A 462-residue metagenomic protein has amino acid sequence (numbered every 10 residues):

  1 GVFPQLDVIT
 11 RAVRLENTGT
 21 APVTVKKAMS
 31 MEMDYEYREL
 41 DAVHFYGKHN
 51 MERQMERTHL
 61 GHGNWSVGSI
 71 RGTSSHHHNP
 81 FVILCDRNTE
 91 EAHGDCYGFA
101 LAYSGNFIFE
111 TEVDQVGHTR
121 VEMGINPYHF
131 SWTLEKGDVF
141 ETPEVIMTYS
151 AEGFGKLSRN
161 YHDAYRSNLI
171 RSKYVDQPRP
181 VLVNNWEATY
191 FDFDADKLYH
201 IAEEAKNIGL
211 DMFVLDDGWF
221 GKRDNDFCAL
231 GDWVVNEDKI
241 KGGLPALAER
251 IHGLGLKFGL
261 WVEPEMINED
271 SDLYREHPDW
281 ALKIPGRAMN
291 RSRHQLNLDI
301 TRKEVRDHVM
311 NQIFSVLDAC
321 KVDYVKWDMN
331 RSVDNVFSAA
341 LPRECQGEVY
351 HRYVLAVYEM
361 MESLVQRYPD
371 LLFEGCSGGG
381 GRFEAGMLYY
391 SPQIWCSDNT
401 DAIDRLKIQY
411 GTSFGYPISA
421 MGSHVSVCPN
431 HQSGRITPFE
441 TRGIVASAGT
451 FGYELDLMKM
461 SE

Functional and structural regions predicted by a protein language model:
G1-E112, Y128-F130: Polysaccharide-binding surfaces and accessory modules of carbohydrate-active proteins
I9, V13-L15, Y190, D217 (+10 more regions): Active-site and adjacent substrate-binding regions of carbohydrate-active enzymes
E110-V121, N335: Short, basic/aromatic beta-hairpin or loop at an interaction surface
H118-E135, D370: Short acidic, Pro/Gly- and aromatic-enriched capping/linker segments at domain boundaries
W132-A151: Short Pro-Gly-centered flexible turn/kink motifs
T148-P180: Terminal connector regions
Y174-N311, Y324: Aromatic-lined carbohydrate-binding/catalytic grooves of carbohydrate-active enzymes
N268-D307, H351-M458: Glycan-recognition surfaces
